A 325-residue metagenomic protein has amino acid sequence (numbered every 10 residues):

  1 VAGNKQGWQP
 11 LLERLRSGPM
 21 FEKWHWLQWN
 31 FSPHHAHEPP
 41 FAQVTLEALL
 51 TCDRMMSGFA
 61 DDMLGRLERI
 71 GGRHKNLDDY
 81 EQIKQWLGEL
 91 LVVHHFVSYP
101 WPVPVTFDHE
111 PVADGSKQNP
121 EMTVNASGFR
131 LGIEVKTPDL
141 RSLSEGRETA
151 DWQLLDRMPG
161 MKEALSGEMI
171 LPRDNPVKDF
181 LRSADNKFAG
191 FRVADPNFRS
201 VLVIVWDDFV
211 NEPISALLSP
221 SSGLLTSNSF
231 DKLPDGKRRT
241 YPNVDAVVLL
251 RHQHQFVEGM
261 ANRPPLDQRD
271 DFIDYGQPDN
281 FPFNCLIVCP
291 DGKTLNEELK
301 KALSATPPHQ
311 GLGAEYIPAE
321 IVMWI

Functional and structural regions predicted by a protein language model:
A2-L90, H95, S144-E145, R157: Interdomain/boundary linker segments immediately adjacent to catalytic/signaling cores
H34-R66, H94, S98, K136-I325: Metal-dependent nuclease catalytic core centered on acidic motifs
K75-D78, K84-L87, V103-D108, P176-K187: Short linear interaction motifs
L87, L91, K117, R239: Short, well-structured alpha-helical interface segments that form or flank functional binding sites
E89, E110, E134: Acidic-residue sensor for enzyme active/binding pockets
S98-N125: A short acidic/basic microdomain associated with nuclease active sites
N119, R130, R199: Extracellular structured ligand-interaction cores
V124-I133: Active-site beta-strand-loop-beta-strand hairpin of nuclease catalytic cores that positions key catalytic residues
